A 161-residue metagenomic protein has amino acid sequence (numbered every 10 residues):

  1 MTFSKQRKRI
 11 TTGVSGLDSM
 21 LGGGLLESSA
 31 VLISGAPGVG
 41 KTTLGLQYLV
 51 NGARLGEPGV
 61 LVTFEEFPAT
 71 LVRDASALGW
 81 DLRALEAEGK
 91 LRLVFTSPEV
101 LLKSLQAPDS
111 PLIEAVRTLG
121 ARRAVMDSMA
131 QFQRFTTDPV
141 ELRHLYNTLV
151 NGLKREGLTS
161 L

Functional and structural regions predicted by a protein language model:
M1-L78: The Walker A/P-loop phosphate-binding site
K8-I10, P37-G38, V100-S104, T137-P139: Short, flexible loop segments at the rims of nucleotide/cofactor-binding pockets, characterized by
A30-L32, P58, R122-V125, T159-L161: Residue-level preference for the first positions of well-ordered beta-strands
L49, I113, Y146-V150: Short amphipathic alpha-helical segments and helix-helix/interface helices
G52, V116, L153: Hydrophobic pocket-lining residues that define ligand/cofactor binding sites across diverse proteins
L55, L119, R155-G157: Helix C-cap/helix->beta junction micro-motif
E57-T136: Conserved inter-motif catalytic segment of the P-loop NTP-binding fold
T136, E141-L161: Substrate-engagement module of ASCE P-loop NTPases
